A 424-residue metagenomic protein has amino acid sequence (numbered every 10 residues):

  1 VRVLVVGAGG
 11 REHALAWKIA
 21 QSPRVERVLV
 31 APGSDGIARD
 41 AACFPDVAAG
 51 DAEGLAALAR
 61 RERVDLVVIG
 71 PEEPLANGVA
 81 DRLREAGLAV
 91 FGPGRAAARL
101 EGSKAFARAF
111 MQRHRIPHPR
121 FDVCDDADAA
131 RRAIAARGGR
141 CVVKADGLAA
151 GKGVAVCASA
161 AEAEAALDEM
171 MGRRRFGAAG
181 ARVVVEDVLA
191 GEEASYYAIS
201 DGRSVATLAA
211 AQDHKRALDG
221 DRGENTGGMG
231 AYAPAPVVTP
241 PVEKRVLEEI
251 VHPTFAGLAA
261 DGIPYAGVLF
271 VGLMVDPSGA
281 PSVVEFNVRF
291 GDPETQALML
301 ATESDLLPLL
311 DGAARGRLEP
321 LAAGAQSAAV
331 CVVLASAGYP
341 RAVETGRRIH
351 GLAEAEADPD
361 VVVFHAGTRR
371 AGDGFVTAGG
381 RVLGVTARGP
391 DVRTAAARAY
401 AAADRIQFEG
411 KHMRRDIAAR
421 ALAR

Functional and structural regions predicted by a protein language model:
V1-A96: ATP-binding N-terminal substructure of ATP-dependent carboxylate-amine bond-forming enzymes
A20-P23, G36-A38, R61, F91 (+13 more regions): Solvent-exposed alpha-helices and their adjacent loops that cap or buttress functional pockets in soluble metabolic
C43-D51, D122-D126, C157: Short acidic-hydrophobic, aromatic-tinged amphipathic segments that line or gate anion-handling sites
F91-G153: A conserved helix-loop-beta module that forms one wall/lid of the active-site cleft in ATP-utilizing catalytic domains
G153-T295: Internal nucleotide-binding/catalytic subdomain
L247-L269, N287-D358: Active-site "cap" helix and flanking loop/linker of ATP-utilizing ligase/carboxylase catalytic domains
G312-R424: Peripheral (often C-terminal) accessory segments that flank ATP-dependent C-N-forming ligase machineries
